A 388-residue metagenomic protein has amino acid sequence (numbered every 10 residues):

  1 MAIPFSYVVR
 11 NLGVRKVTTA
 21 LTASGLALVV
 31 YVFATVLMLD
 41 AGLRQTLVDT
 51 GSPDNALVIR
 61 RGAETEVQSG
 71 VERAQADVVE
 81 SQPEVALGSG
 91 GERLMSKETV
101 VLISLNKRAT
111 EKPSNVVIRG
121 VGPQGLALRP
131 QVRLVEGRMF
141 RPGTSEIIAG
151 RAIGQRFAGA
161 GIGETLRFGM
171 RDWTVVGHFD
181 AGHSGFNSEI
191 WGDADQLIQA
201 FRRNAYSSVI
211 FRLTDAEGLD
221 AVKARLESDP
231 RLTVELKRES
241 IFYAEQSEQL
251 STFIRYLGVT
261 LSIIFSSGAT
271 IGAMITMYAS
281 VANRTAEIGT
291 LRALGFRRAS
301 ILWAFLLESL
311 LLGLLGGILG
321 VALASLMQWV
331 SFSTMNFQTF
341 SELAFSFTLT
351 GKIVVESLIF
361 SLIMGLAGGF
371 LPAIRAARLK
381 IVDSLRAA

Functional and structural regions predicted by a protein language model:
M1-S6: Short, membrane-interfacial amphipathic segments enriched in basic
K16-L43, S251-E287, L310-L319, I363-A367: Hydrophobic alpha-helical transmembrane segments of multi-pass inner-membrane transport and secretion
V30-V117, E136-R138, G143, Q199 (+2 more regions): Hydrophobic, regular-secondary-structure patches
T50, A86-L87, N106-P113, M139 (+2 more regions): Mechanotransmission and gating elements of multispan inner-membrane complexes involved in transport and envelope
S114-R156: Short beta-strand boundary microenvironments
Y278, A286-F332, E356-M364, G368 (+1 more regions): Transmembrane alpha-helical interface segments in multi-pass membrane proteins
Q328-V355: Short juxtamembrane loops and helix-capping segments at transmembrane helix boundaries of multi-pass membrane proteins
I374-A388: Short cytosolic juxtamembrane segments of multi-pass membrane proteins
